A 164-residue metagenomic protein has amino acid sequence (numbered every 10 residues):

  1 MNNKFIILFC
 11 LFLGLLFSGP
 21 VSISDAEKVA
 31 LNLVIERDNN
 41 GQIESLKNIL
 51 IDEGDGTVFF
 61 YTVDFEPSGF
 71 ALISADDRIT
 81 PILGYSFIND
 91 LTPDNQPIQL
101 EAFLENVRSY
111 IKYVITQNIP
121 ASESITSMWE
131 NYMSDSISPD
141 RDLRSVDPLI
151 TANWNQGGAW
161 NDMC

Functional and structural regions predicted by a protein language model:
M1-N2: N-terminal secretory signal peptides that target proteins for export/translocation
F5-G14: Sec-dependent N-terminal signal peptides
G19-D52: Short, non-transmembrane alpha-helical segments in secretory-pathway proteins
E53-C164: Active-site-adjacent structural elements in enzyme catalytic domains
